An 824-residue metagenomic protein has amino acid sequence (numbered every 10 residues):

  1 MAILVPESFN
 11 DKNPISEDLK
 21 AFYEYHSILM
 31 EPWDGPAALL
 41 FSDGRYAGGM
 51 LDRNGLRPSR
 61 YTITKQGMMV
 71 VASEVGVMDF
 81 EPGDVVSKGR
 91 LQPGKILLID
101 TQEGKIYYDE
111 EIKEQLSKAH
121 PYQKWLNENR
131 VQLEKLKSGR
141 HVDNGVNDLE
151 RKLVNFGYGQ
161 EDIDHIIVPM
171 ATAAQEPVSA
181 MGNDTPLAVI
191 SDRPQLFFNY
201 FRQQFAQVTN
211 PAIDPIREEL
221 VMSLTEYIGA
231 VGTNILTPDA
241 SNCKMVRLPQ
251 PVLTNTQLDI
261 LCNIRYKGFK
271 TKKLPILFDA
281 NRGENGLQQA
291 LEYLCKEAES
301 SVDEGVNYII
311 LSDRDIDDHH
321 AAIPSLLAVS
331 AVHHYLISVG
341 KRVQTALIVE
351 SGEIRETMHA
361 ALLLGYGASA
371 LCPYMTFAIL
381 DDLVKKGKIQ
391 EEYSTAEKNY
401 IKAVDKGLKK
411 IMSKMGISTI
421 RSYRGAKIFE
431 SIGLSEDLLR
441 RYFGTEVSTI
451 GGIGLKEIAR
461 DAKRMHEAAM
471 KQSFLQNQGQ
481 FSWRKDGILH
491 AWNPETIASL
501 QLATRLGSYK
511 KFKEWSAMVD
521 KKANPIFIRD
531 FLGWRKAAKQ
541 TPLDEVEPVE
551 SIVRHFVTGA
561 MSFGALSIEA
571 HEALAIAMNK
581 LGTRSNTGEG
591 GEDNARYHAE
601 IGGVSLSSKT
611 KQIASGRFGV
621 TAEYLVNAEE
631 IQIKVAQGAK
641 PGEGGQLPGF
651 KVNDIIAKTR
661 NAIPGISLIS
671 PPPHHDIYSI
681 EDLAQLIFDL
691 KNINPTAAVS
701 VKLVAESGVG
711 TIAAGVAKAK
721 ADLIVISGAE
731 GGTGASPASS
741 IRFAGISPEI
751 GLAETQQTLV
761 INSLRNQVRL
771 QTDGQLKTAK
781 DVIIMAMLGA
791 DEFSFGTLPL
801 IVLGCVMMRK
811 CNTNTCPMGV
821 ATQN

Functional and structural regions predicted by a protein language model:
M1, E7-A38, A47-G49, D79 (+9 more regions): Glycine-rich phosphate/ribose-binding loops and adjacent secondary-structure elements that form binding surfaces
M1-A37, F41, R45, S73-V77 (+10 more regions): Flexible, glycine-rich loop/tail regions that form catalytic "lids" or insertion modules at the edges of active sites
E31-V70: Conserved catalytic micro-motifs used in adenylation/nucleotidyl-transfer and phosphoryl/amide- and methyl-transfer
G48-L51, R57-Y61, V71-A72, D79-P82 (+15 more regions): Short helix/loop capping segments that flank catalytic or ligand/cofactor-binding pockets
M50-N54, S59-T64, G83-V85, D109-A119 (+6 more regions): Composition- and surface-driven signal marking solvent-exposed, interaction-prone regions in large proteins
P58, T62-G76, P82-D100, G367 (+10 more regions): Mobile "lid/hinge" segments at catalytic clefts and subdomain interfaces of large enzymes
A614-G616, A622-K640, G645-P648, I663-G665 (+3 more regions): Intrinsically disordered, low-complexity segments enriched in small residues
A639, L668-D676: Active-site beta->alpha loop and helix N-cap motifs at the rims of alpha/beta catalytic domains
